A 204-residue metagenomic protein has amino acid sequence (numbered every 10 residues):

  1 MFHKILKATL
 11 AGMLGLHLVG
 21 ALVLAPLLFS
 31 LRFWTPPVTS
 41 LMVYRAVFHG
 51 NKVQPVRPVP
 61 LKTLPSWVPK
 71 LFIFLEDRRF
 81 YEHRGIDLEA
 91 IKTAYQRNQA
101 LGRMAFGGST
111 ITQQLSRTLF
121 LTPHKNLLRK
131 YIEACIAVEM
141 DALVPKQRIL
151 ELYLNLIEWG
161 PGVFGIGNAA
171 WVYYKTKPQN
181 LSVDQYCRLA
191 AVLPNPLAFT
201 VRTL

Functional and structural regions predicted by a protein language model:
F2-L204: Juxtamembrane regions of bacterial inner-membrane/periplasmic proteins, predominantly the peptidoglycan biogenesis
